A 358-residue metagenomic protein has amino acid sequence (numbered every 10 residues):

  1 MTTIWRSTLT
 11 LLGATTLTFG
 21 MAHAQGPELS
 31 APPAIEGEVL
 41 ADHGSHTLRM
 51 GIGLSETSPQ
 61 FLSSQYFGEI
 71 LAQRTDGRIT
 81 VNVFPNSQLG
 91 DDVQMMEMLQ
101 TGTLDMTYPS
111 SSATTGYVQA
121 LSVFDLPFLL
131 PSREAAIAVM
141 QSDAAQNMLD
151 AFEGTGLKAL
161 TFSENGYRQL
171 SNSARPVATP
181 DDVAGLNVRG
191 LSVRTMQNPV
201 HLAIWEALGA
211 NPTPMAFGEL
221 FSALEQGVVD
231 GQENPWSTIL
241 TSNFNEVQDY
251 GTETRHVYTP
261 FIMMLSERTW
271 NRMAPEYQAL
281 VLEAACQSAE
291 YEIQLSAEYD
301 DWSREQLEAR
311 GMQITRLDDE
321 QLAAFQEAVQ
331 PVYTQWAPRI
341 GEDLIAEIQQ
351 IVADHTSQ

Functional and structural regions predicted by a protein language model:
M1-W5: N-terminal secretory signal peptides that target proteins for export/translocation
T8-F19: Bacterial N-terminal signal peptides
M21-H23: Juxtamembrane cytosolic interface motif at the C-terminal end of transmembrane helices
Q25-A135, D143-A144, F152-Q358: N-terminal secretory/targeting leader peptides
A138: Short beta-strand-centered segments that line the small-molecule binding cleft or hinge of alpha/beta clamshell
L149: Conserved glycine-rich "GG(E/T)P / GGGxP" loop and the immediately following alpha-helix in the radical SAM core
